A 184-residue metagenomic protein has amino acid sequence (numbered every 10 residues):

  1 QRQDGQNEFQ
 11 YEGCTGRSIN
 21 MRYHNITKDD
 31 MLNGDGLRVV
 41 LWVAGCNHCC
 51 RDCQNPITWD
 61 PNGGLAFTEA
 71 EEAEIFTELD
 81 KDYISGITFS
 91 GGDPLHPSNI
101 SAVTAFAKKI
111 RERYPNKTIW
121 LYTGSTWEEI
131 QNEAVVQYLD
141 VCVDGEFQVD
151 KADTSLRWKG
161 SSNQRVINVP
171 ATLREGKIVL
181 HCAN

Functional and structural regions predicted by a protein language model:
Q1-N20: Short, Lys/Arg-enriched N-terminal segments with co-localized hydrophobic residues within the first ~10-30 amino acids
G16-W42, N55-P61, I178-V179, A183-N184: N-terminal [4Fe-4S]-dependent radical SAM core
I19-Y23, L37, D52-W120, S125-N132: Conserved Radical SAM active-site core
N20, N116, Y138-L139, N163: A generic structural signal for alpha->beta connector loops
G45-C49: Short pre-active-site segment immediately N-terminal to redox-active cysteine/selenocysteine motifs in thiol-based
D80, Q131-K151: Structural recognition of alpha->loop->beta junctions
P97-V103, K108-R111, A152-N184: P-loop/Walker A phosphate-binding loop and immediately adjacent motor/lid segment at beta-alpha junctions
